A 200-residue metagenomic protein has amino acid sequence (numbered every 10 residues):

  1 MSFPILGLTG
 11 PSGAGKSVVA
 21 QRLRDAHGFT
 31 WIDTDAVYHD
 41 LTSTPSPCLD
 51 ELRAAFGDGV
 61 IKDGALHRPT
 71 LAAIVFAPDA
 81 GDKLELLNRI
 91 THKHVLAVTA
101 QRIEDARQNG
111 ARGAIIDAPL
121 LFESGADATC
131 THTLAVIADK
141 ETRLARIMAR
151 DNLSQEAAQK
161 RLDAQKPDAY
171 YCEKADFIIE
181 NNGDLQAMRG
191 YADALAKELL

Functional and structural regions predicted by a protein language model:
L8: Hydrophobic anchor at the beta1->P-loop junction of P-loop NTPases
S12: The conserved Walker
S17: Walker A/P-loop
F29-T42: Short beta-strand-centered segment that lines the nucleotide-binding/catalytic pocket of NTP-utilizing
H39-R112: ATP-dependent small-molecule kinase phosphotransfer cores that center on conserved nucleotide phosphate-binding segments
T99, A128-T129, A149-L200: Small-molecule kinase domains that catalyze NTP-dependent phosphoryl transfer to phosphate-bearing small molecules
A100-N109, G113-A149: ATP-dependent NMP and nucleoside kinases share a basic, alpha-helical "lid"
